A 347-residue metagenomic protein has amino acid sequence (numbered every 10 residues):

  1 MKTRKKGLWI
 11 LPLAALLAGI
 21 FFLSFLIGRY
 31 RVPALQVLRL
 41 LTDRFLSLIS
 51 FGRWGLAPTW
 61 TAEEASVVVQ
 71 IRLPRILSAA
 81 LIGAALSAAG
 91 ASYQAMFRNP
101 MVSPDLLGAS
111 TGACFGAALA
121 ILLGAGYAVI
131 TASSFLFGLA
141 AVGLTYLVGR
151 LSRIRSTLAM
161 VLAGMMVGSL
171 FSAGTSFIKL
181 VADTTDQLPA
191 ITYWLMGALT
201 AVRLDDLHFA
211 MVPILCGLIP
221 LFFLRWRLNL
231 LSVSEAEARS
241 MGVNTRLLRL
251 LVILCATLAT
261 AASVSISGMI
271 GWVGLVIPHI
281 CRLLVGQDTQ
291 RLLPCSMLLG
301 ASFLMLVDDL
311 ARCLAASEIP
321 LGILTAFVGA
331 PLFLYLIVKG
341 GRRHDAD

Functional and structural regions predicted by a protein language model:
M1-D347: Alpha-helical transmembrane segments in inner-membrane proteins
